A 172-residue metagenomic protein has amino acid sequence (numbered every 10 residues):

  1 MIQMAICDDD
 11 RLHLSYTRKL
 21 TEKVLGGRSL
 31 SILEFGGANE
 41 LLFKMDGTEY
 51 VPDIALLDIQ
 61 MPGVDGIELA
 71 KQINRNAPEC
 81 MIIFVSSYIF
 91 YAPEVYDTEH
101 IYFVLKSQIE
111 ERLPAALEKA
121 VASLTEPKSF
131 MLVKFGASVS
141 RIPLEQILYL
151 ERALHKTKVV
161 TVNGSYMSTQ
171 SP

Functional and structural regions predicted by a protein language model:
I2-T21, A38, A55: Conserved acidic segment of CheY-like receiver
C7, V85, T169: Active-site-adjacent beta-strand anchor residues
V24-R28, N76-P78: Short helix-capping segments at alpha-helix termini
G26-G37, K44: Short hydrophobic/Thr-rich beta-strand motif most characteristic of the beta2 strand and flanking loop of CheY-like
G36, L105, Q170: Short loop/edge segments at beta-strand edges and connector loops that shape dinucleotide/nucleotide cofactor-binding
L42-E126: CheY-like receiver
P114-P172: Conserved binding/recognition cores within well-folded domains
